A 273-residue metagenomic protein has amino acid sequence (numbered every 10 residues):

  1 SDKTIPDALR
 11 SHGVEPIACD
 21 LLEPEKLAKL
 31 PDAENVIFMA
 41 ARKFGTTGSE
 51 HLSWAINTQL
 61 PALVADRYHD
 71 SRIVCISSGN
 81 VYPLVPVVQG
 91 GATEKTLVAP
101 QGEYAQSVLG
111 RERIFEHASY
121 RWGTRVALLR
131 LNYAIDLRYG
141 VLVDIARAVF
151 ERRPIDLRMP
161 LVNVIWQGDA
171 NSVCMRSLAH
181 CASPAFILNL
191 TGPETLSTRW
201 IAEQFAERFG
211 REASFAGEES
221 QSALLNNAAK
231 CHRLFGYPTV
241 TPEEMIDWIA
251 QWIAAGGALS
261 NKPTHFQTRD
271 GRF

Functional and structural regions predicted by a protein language model:
K3, A8-T58, R67: NAD(P)H-binding glycine-rich loop region in Rossmannoid oxidoreductase-like domains and their noncatalytic homologs
V36-A40, I73-G79, L129-L131: SDR active-site strand-loop-helix element
P61-E103: Conserved Rossmann-fold NAD(P)-dependent oxidoreductase catalytic core, especially the SDR/UDP-sugar
S107: Active-site helix of classical SDR
R113-D169, F205: NAD(P)-dependent short-chain dehydrogenase/reductase
R130-A134, D156-I165, F186-L196, E218-Q221 (+1 more regions): Glycine-rich Rossmann NAD(P)(H)-binding loop
V173-K230, T264, D270-R272: Mid/C-terminal beta-alpha module of Rossmann-like enzyme folds, strongest in SDR-family dehydrogenases/epimerases
P242-F273: Amphipathic terminal alpha-helices
